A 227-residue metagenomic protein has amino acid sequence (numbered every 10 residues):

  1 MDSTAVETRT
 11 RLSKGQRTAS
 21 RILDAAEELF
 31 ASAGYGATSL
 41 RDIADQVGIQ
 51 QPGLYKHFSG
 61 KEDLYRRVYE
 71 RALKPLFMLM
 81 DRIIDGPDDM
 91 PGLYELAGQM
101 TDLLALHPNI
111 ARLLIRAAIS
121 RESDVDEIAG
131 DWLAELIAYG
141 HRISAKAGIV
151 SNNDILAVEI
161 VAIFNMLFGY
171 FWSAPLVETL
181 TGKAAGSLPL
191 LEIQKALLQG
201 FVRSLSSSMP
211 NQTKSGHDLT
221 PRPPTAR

Functional and structural regions predicted by a protein language model:
M1-V6, D102, L106, I137-K146 (+2 more regions): C-terminal peripheral helix-coil segments that are non-catalytic and often amphipathic
T8-L12: Short Lys/Arg-rich basic patches
R17-R21, A25-D63, R67: Helix-turn-helix
G48, A72-L76, L106-I110, E135-Y139 (+1 more regions): Amphipathic, well-ordered alpha-helical segments in soluble domains
R67, D81-I110, G140, I149-I163 (+2 more regions): Hydrophobic alpha-helical connector segments
K74-D81, S123-I149, D154-V158, E192-Q199: Amphipathic alpha-helical packing segments from all-alpha helical-bundle domains
A105-G130, W172-T181: Amphipathic alpha-helical segments used for helix-helix packing
